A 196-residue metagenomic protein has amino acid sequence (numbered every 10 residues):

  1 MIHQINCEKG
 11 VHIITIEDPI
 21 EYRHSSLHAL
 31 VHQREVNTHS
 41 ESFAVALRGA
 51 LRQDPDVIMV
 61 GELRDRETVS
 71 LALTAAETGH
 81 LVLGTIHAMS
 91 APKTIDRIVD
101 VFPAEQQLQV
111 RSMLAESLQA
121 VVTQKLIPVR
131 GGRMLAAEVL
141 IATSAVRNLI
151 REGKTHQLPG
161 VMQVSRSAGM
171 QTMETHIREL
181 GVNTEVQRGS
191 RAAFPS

Functional and structural regions predicted by a protein language model:
M1-S196: Short, flexible helix-loop junctions that flank or precede catalytic/ligand sites
